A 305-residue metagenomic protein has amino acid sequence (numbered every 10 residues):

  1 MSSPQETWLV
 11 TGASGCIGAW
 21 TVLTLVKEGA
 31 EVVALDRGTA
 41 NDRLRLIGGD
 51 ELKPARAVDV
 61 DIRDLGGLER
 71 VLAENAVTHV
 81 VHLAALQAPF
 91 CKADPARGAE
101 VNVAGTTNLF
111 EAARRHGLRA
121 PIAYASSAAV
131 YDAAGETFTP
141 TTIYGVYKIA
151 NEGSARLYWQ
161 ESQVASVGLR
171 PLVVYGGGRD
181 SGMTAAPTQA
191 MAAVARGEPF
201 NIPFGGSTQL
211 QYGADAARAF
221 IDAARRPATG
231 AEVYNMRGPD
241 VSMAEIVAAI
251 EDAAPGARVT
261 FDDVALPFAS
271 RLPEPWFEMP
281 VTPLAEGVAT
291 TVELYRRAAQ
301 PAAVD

Functional and structural regions predicted by a protein language model:
W8-E28: N-terminal Rossmann NAD(P)H-binding glycine-rich loop of SDR-like oxidoreductase domains
S14, I143, R156-T208, D215: NAD(P)-dependent short-chain dehydrogenase/reductase
A30-D42: Conserved glycine-rich Rossmann-like NAD(P)H-binding loop of the short-chain dehydrogenase/reductase
E51-D64: Rossmann-fold cofactor-recognition segment
I62-E100, D132: NAD(P)H-binding glycine-rich loop region in Rossmannoid oxidoreductase-like domains and their noncatalytic homologs
H82, A104-I143: Conserved Rossmann-fold NAD(P)-dependent oxidoreductase catalytic core, especially the SDR/UDP-sugar
I143, Y147-A150: Active-site helix of classical SDR
E198, I202-G206, L210-D305: C-terminal substrate-binding subdomain of Rossmann-fold SDR/epimerase-dehydratase oxidoreductases
